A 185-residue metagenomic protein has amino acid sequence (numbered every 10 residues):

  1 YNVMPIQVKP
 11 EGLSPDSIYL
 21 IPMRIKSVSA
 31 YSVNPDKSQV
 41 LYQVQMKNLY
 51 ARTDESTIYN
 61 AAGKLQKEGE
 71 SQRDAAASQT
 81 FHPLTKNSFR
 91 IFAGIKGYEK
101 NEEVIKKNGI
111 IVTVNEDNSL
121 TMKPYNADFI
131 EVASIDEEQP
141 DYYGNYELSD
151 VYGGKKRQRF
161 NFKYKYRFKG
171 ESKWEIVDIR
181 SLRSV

Functional and structural regions predicted by a protein language model:
V3-V185: Intrinsically disordered, low-complexity regulatory regions in eukaryotic proteins
